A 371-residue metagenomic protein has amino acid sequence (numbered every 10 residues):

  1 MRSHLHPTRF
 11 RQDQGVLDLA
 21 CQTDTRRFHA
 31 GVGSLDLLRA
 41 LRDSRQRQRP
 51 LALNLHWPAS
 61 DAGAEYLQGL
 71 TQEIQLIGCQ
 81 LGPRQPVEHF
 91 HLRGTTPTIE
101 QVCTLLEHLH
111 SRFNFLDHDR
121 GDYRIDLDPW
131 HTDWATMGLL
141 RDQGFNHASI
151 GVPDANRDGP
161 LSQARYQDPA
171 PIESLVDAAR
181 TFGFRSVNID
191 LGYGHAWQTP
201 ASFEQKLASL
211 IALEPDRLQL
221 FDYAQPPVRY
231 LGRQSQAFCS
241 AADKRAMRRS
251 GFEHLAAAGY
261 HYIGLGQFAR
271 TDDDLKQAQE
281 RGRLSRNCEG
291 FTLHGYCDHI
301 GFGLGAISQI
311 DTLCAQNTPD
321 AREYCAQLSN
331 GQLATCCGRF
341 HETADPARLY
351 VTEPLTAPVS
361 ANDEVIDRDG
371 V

Functional and structural regions predicted by a protein language model:
M1-L53, L81-P86, I99, G370: Flexible, acidic/Gly-rich N-terminal and inter-domain linker regions that tether and position cofactor-handling modules
P7, A20-F28, P58, P129 (+2 more regions): Proline-rich low-complexity regions
R39-Q46, G63-G370: C-terminal scaffold of the Radical SAM
L53-S60, L116: Catalytic alpha/beta active-site cores
